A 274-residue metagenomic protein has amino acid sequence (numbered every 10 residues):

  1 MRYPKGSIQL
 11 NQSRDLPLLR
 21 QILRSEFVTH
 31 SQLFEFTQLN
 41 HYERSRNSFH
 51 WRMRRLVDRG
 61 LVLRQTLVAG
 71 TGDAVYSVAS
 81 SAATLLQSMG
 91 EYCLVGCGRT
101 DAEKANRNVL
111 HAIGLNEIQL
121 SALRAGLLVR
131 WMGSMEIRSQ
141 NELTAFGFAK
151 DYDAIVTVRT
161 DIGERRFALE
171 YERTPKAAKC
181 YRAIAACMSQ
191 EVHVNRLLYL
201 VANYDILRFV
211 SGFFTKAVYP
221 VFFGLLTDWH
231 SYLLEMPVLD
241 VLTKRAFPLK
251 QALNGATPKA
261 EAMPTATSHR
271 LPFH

Functional and structural regions predicted by a protein language model:
M1-C97, D101-A102, P272-H274: Nuclease-adjacent, charged terminal/linker segments that flank catalytic cores
S13, T71, I113, G147-A149: A generic fold-level signal
L16-L19, I162, P175, K179-A183 (+1 more regions): Non-catalytic C-terminal interaction segments of nucleic acid-processing enzymes
E26, G60, G126, V192-N195: Structural motif
T37, M53, V57, L86 (+3 more regions): Hydrophobic, Leu/Ile/Phe/Ala-enriched alpha-helical segments that form helix-helix packing faces
S48, L110-G114, C180: Soluble or luminal CAZymes and related metallo-dependent hydrolases
Q65, A105-L110, Q119-F167, R173-A177: Active-site metal-binding core of divalent-cation-utilizing nuclease and nuclease-like domains
